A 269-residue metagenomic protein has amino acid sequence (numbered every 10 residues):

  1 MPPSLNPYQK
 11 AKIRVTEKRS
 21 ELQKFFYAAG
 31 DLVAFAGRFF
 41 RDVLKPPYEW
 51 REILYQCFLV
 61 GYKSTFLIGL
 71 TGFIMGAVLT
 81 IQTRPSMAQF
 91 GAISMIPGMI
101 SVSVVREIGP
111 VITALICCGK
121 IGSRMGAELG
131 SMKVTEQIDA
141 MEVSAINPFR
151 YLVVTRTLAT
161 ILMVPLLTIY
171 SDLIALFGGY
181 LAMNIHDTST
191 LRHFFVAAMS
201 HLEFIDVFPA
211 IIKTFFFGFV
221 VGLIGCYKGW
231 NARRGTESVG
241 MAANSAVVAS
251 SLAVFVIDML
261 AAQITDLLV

Functional and structural regions predicted by a protein language model:
P7-E52, K228-G229, R233: Short, membrane-interfacial amphipathic segments enriched in basic
F58-I112, I116: Active-site cofactor/substrate anionic-group-binding motifs, chiefly glycine- and Lys/Arg-rich phosphate-binding loops
G61, T65, G69, I108 (+4 more regions): Selective transmembrane-helix segments that form parts of the transport pathway or gating/packing helices in multipass
T71-I74, A114, V154-M183, F216 (+3 more regions): Hydrophobic alpha-helical transmembrane segments that constitute the membrane-spanning cores of multi-pass membrane
Q82-V105, L173-F215, F219, L223-A243 (+1 more regions): Membrane-interfacial helix-loop-helix connectors in multipass membrane proteins
I96-D139, L167, I224: Hydrophobic alpha-helical transmembrane segments of multi-pass membrane transport proteins
L129-V154, T236-V239: Short cytoplasmic-facing helical segments at TM-TM junctions of multi-pass membrane proteins
G229, V248, L252, V256-V269: Membrane-helix cytosolic exit motif
